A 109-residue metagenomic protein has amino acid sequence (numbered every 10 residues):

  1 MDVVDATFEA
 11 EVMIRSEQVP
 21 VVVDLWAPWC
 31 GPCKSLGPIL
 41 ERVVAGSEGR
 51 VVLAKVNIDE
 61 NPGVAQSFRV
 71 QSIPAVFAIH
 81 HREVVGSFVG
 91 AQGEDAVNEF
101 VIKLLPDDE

Functional and structural regions predicted by a protein language model:
D2-V21: A short beta-strand-turn-helix
F8, I58-D59: Conserved SAM/SAH-binding loop
Q18-P20, S35-V56, P62: Conserved helix-turn-beta segment immediately C-terminal to the redox Cys motif in thioredoxin-like folds
V19, W26-W29, S72: Short pre-active-site segment immediately N-terminal to redox-active cysteine/selenocysteine motifs in thiol-based
L25-I39: Conserved redox-active cysteine motifs that mediate thiol-disulfide chemistry, especially di-cysteine Cys-X(1-2)-Cys
G31-P32, Q66, A75: C-type cytochrome heme c attachment motif
R69-E109: Non-catalytic, surface beta->alpha helical segment in thiol-disulfide oxidoreductase systems
